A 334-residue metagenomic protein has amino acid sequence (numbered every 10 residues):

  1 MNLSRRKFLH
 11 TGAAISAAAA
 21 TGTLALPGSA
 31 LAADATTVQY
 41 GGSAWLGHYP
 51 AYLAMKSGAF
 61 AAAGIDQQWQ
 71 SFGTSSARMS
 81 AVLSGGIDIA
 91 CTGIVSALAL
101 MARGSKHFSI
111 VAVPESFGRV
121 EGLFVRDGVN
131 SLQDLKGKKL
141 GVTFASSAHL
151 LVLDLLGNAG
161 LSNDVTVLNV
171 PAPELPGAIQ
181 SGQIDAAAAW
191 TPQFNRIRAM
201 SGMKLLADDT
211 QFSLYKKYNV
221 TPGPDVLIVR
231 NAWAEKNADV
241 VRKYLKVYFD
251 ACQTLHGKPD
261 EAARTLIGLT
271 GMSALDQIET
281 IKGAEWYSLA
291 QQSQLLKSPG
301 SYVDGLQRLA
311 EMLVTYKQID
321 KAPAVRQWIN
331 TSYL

Functional and structural regions predicted by a protein language model:
K7-S29: N-terminal export signals
L31-A172, S181, D185-T191: Short, glycine-/small- and polar/acidic-enriched structural segments that line small-molecule recognition paths
K56, L83, A102, G157 (+7 more regions): Sec-exported extracytoplasmic/periplasmic mature domains
Q68, E279-Y287, K297, P323-L334: Short linear loop/turn motifs
E174-G177, S181-L266: Pocket-lining segment of extracytoplasmic ligand-binding domains
A234-Y316: Secondary-structure end/capping motifs
L306-L334: Conserved C-terminal helix/tail region of periplasmic/extracytoplasmic solute-binding proteins
